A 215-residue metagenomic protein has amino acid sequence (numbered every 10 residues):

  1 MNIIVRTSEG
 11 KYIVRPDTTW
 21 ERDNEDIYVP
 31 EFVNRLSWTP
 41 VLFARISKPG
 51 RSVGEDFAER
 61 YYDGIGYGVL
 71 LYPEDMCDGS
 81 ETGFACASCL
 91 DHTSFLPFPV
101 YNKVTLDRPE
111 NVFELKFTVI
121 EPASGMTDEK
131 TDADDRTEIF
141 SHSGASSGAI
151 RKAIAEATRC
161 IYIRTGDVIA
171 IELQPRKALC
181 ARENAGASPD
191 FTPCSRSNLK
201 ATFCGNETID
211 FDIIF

Functional and structural regions predicted by a protein language model:
M1-A87, K200-D210, F215: Extended, compositionally biased flexible segments
E74-F215: Catalytic-pocket segment enriched in acidic/His residues
